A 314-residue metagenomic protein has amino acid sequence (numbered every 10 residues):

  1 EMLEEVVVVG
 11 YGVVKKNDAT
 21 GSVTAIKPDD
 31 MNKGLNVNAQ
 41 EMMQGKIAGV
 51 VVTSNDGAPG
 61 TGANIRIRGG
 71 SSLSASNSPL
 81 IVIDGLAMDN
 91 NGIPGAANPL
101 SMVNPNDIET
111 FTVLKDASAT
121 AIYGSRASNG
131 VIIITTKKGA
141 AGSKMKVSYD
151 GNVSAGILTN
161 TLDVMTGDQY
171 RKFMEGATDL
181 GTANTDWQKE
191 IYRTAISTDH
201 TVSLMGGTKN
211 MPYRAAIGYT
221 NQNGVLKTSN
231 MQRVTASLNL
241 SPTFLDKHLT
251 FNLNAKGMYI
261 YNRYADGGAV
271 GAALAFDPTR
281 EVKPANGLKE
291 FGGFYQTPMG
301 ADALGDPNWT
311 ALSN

Functional and structural regions predicted by a protein language model:
E1-Y259, D266, M299-N314: Short, small/polar-rich motifs associated with maturation and membrane association, primarily at protein termini
G85, L288-F294: Long amphipathic alpha-helical segments that form oligomerization/scaffold cores
M258-V282, G287-E290: Outer-membrane beta-barrel translocator/channel fold
P284, G293, G300: Cytochrome P450 catalytic core segment centered on helix I
